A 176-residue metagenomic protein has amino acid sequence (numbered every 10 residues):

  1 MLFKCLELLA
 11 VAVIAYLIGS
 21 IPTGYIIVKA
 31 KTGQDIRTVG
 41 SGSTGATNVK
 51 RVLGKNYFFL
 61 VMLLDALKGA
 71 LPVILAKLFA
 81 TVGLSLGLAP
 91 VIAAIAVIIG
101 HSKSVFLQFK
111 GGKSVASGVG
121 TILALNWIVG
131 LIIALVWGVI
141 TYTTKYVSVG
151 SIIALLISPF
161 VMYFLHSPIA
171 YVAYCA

Functional and structural regions predicted by a protein language model:
M1-V11, V73-I92, L123-V129, Y163-Y174: Helix-coil boundary and interhelical linker segments in multi-pass alpha-helical membrane proteins
E7, V11, A15, S20 (+13 more regions): Alpha-helical transmembrane segments in multi-pass membrane proteins
G24-I27, G100-K110, W137-T144: C-terminal ends of transmembrane helices
Y25-F58, G111: Cytosolic, membrane-interface loops and tails of multi-pass inner-membrane proteins
Q34-G45, F106-V119, Y146-A154: Short, non-helical or kinked segments that cap or interrupt transmembrane helices
T47-K50, F58-V61, L71-K77, S104-Q108 (+1 more regions): Generic transmembrane alpha-helix signature in multi-pass membrane proteins, especially transporters/channels
K50-L53, A76-A80, A96, S114-T144 (+1 more regions): Interfacial segments of multi-pass membrane proteins
L131, V147-L155, H166-A176: Loop-to-transmembrane alpha-helix initiation sites
